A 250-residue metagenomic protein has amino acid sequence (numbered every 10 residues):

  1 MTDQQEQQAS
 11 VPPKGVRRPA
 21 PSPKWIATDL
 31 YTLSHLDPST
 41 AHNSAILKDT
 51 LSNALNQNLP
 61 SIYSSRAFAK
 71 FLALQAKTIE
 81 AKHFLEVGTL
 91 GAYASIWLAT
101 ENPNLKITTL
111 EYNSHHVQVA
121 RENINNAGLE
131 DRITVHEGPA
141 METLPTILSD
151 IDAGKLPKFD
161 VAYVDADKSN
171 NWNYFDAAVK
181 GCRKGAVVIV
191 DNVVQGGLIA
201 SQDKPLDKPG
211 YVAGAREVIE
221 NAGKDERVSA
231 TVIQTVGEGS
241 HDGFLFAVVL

Functional and structural regions predicted by a protein language model:
M1-V161, K168-I189, V193-L250: A short alpha-helical cap/connector motif
